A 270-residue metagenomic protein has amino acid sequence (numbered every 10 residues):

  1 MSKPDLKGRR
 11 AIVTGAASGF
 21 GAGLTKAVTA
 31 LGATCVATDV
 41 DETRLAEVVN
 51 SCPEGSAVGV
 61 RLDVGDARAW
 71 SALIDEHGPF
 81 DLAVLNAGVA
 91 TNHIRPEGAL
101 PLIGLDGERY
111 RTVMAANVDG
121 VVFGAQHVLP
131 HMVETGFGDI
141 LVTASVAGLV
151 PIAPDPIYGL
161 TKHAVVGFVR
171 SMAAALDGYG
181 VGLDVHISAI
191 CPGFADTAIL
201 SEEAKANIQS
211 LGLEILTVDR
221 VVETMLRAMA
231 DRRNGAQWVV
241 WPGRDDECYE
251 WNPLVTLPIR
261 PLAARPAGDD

Functional and structural regions predicted by a protein language model:
K3-C35: Canonical Rossmann dinucleotide-binding motif of NAD(H)/NADP(H)-dependent dehydrogenases/reductases, specifically
T14, F80-R95, N117, V142 (+1 more regions): Rossmann-fold scaffold of SDR-type NAD(P)-dependent oxidoreductases
L31-E47: Conserved glycine-rich Rossmann-like NAD(P)H-binding loop of the short-chain dehydrogenase/reductase
E42-T43, V60-A72, G107: The beta1-alpha1 cofactor-binding region of Rossmann-like NAD(H)/NADP(H)-dependent oxidoreductases
V89, I103-V122, F137, L141 (+1 more regions): Catalytic Tyr-X3-Lys loop
A125, T161: Active-site helix of classical SDR
S145: Residue(s) in the substrate-gating loop at a strand-loop-helix junction that position the organic substrate next
V185, A189, K205-T256, A267: C-terminal helical subdomain
